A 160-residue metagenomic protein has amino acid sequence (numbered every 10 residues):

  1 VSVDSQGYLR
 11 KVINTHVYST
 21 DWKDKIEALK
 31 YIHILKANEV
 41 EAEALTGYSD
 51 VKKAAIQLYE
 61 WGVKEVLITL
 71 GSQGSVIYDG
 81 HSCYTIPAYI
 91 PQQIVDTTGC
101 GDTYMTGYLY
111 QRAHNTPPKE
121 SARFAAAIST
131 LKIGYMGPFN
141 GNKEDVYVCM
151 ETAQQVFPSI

Functional and structural regions predicted by a protein language model:
V1-I56, G74: Conserved beta-alpha-beta core of the PfkB/ribokinase-like small-molecule kinase fold
T20-E27, K52-I160: Conserved phosphate-binding/catalytic region of the ribokinase-like
